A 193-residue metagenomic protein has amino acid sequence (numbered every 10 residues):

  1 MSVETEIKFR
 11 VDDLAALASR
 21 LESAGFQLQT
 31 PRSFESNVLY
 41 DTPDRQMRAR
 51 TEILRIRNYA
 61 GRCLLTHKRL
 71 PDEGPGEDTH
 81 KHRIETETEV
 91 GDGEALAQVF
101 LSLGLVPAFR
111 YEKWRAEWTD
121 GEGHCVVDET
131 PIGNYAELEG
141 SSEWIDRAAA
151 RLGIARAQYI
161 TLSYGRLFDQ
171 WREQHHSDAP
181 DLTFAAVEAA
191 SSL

Functional and structural regions predicted by a protein language model:
M1-G123, I154-L193: N-terminal strand-loop-strand beta-hairpin
A16, E143-W144: Short alpha-helical
L28-Q29, I145-R147: Short loop/beta submotifs within extracellular cysteine-rich repeat domains
R69, P131, S142: A short beta-strand motif that forms part of the nucleic acid-binding face of small beta-barrel RNA-binding folds
H124-E129, W144: Strongly charged, low-complexity linkers/loops
N134: Catalytic DNA-binding helix-loop module of base-excision-repair DNA glycosylases/AP lyases
E143, A149-A157: A hydrophobic, small-residue-rich beta->alpha segment in the mid-to-C-terminal subdomain of diverse proteins
